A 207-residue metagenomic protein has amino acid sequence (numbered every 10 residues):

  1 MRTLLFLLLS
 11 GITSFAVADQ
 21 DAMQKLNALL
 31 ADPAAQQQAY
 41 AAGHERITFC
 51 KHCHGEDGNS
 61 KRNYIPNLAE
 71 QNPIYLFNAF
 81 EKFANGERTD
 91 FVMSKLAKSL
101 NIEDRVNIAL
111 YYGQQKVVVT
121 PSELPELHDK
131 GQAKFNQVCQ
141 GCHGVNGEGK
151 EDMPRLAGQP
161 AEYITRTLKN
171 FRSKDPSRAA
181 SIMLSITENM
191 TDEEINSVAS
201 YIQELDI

Functional and structural regions predicted by a protein language model:
M1-L4: Positively charged n-region of N-terminal signal peptides that target proteins for export
G11-S14: N-terminal signal peptide c-region/cleavage motif recognized by signal peptidases
D19-I47, G113-K134: Electrostatic cytochrome c docking/interface patches
D21-L29, K98-T120, E162, I186-I207: C-terminal capping alpha-helices of c-type cytochrome domains
Y40, G58-R88, S94, K98-S99 (+3 more regions): Gly/Gly-Pro-rich "capping" loops immediately C-terminal to redox-active cysteine motifs in periplasmic/lumenal
C50-D57, I108, V138-N146, V198: The canonical Cys-X-X-Cys-His
N59-S60, E87-T89, Q114-E126, G141 (+4 more regions): Inter-heme linker and motif-flanking segments adjacent to c-type heme-binding CXXCH motifs in c-type cytochromes
F83, Y111-Y112, F135, F171 (+1 more regions): Conserved hydrophobic/aromatic "anchor" residues that stabilize well-ordered secondary structure elements
